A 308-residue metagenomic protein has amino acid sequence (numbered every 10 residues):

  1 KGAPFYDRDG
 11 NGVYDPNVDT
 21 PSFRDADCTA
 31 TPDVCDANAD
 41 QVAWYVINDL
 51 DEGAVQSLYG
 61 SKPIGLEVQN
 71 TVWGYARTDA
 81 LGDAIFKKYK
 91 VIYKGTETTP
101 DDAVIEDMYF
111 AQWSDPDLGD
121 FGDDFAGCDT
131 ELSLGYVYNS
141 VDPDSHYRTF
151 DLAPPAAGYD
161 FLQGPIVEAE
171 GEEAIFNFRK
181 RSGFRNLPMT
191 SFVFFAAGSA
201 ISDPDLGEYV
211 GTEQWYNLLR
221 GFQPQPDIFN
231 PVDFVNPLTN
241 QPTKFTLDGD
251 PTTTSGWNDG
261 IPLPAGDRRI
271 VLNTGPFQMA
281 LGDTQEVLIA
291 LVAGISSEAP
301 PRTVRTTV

Functional and structural regions predicted by a protein language model:
K1-V308: Extracellular/surface-associated beta-sandwich interaction domains
